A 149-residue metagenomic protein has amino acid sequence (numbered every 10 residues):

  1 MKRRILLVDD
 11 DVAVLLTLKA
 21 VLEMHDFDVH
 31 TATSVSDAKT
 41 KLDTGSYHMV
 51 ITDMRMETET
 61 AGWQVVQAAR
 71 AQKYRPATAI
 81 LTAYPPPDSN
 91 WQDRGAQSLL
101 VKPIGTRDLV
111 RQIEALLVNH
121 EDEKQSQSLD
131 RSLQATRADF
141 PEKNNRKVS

Functional and structural regions predicted by a protein language model:
D11, R55-E57: The short loop immediately C-terminal to the conserved phospho-acceptor aspartate in CheY-like receiver
V12-H30: Two-component/phosphorelay signaling modules centered on CheY-like receiver
H30-M49, E57: Acidic, metal-coordinating helix/loop segments flanking the phosphotransfer/catalytic sites of two-component signaling
T40, T60-R75: Short amphipathic alpha-helix used as the core "switch/output" element in two-component signaling
Q64, A71, A83-V101, R107 (+1 more regions): Alpha4 helix (beta4-alpha4-beta5 surface) of REC/receiver domains from two-component response regulators
A79-L81: Hydrophobic/aromatic residues positioned on beta-strands within the core alpha/beta folds
I104-A115, E121, Q125: C-terminal output helix
N119-S149: CheY-like receiver
